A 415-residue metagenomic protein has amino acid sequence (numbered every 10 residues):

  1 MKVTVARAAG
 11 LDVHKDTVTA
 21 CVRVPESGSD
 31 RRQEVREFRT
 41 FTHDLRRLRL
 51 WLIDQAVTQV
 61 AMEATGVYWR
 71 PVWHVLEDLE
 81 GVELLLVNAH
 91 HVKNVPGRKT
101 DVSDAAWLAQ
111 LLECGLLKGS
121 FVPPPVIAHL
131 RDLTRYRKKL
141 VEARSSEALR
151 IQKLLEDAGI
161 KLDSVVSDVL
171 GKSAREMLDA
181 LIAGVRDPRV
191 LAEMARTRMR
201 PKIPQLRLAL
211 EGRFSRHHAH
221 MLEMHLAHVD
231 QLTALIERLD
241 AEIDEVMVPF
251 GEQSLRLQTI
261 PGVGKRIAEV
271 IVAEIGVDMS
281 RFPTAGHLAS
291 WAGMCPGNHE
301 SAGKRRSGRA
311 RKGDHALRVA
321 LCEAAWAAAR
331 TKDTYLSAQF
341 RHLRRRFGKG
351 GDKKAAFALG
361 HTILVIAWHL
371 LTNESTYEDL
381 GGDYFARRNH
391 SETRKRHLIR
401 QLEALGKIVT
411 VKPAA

Functional and structural regions predicted by a protein language model:
M1-A415: A detector of single, family-specific signature residues that are central to catalytic or substrate-handling motifs
